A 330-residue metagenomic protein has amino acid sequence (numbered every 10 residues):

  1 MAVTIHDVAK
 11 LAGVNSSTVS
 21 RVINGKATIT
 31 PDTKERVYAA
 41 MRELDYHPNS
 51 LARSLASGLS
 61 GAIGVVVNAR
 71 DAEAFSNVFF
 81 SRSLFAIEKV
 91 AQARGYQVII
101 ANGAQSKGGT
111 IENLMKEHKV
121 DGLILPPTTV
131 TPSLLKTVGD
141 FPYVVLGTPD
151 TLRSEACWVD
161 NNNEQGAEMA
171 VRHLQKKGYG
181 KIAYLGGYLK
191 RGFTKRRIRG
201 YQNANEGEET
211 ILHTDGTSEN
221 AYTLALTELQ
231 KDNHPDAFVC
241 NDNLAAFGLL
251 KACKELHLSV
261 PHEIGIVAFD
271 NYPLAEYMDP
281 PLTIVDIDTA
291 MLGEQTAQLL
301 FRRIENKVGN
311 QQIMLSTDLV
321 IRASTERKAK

Functional and structural regions predicted by a protein language model:
M1-G61, A329-K330: N-terminal helix-turn-helix DNA-binding module of bacterial transcription factors
V3, A62-V66, R70-R172, E228-Q230 (+1 more regions): Alpha-helical recognition/docking segments in bacterial nutrient-uptake and carbohydrate-utilization systems
A69-R82, I99-G108, T148, V159-M169 (+5 more regions): Hinge/beta->alpha junction and helix N-cap segments in small-molecule ligand-binding domains
V120-P126, A183-L185, L212, D232-D242 (+1 more regions): Periplasmic-binding protein-like
G180-I182, G207-E208, V260-G265: Short acidic capping loops at alpha-helix termini that bridge into adjacent secondary structure
L226-K330: Flexible loop/turn connectors
